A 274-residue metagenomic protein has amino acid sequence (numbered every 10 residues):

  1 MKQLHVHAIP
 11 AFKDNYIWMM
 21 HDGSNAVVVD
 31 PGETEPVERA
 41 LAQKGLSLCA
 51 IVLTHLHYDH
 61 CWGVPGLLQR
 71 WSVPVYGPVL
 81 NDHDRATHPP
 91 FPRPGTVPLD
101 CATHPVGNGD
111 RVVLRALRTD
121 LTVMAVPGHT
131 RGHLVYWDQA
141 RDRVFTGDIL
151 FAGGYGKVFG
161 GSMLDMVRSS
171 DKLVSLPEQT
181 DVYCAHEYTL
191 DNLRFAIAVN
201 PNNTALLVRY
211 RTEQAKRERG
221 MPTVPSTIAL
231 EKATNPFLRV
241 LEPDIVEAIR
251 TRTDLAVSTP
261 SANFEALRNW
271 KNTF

Functional and structural regions predicted by a protein language model:
M1-S47, L134-G147: Conserved beta-strand hairpin/beta-sheet module of binuclear metal-dependent hydrolase folds, prominently
M19, R111-Q139, R143, S175: Core dinuclear metal-dependent hydrolase active-site scaffold
M20, D30, H55, L67 (+5 more regions): Divalent metal-coordination and catalytic microenvironments
A26, E33-T122: Active-site HxH/HxHxD metal-binding segment of metal-dependent hydrolases
P31-E33, L56, L80, H129-T130 (+4 more regions): Active-site metal-binding loops of divalent metal-dependent hydrolases
I51-C61, M124-G132, Y183-T189: Histidine-centered catalytic micro-motifs
G154-T180: Active-site-adjacent loop/tail segments of enzyme domains
D171-D181, L190-F274: Accessory terminal helices/loops
